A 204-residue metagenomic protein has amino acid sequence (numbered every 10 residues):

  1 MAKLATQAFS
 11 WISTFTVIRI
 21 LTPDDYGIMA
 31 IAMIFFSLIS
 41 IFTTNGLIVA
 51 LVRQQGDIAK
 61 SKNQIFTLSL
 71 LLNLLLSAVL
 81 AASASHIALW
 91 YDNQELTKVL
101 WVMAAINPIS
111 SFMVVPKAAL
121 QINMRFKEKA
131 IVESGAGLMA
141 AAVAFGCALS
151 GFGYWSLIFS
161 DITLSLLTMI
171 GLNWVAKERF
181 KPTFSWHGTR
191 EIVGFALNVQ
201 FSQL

Functional and structural regions predicted by a protein language model:
M1-N45, L72-A84, A136-F145, S160-T168 (+1 more regions): Signature of the first transmembrane helix
M1-T6, A59-N63, W101, A105 (+2 more regions): Alpha-helical transmembrane segments of multi-pass membrane transporters/permeases
A8, F42, G46, N107 (+2 more regions): Hydrophobic transmembrane alpha-helices of Major Facilitator Superfamily
I18-P23, F36-L70, I87-A88, V115-E128: Transmembrane-helix boundary and interhelical linker motifs in polytopic inner-membrane proteins
I20-A32, Q54-F66, S77-A104, C147-I158 (+2 more regions): Membrane-interface helix-capping segments at transmembrane helix termini in multi-pass transporters
I41-N45, F112-V115, G171-K181: Juxtamembrane membrane-interface segments at transmembrane alpha-helix termini
K127, I131, I170-L204: Interhelical loop/hinge segments that connect adjacent transmembrane helices in multipass membrane
